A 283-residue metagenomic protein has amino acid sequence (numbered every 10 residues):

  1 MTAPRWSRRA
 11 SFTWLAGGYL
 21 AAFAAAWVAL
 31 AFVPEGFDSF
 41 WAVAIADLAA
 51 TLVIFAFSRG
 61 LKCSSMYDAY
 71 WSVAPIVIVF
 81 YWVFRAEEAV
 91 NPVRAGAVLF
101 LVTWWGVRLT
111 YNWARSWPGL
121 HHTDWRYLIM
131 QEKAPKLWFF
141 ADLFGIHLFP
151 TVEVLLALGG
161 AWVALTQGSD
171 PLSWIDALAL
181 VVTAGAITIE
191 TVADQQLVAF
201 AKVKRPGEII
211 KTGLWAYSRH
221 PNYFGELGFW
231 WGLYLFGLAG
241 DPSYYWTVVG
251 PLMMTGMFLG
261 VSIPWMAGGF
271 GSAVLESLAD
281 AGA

Functional and structural regions predicted by a protein language model:
M1, M66, M130, M253-M257 (+1 more regions): Detector for methionine-enriched segments
T2-P4, L52-S64, Y111-S116: C-terminal ends of transmembrane helices
S7, S11, L15, Y19-W41 (+4 more regions): Hydrophobic transmembrane alpha-helices
A56-F57, M130, G269-F270: Broad structural signal for hydrophobic residues in well-ordered alpha-helices, predominantly aliphatic
K62-V77, T123-F144, E208-W215: Juxtamembrane helix-capping/reentrant segments at transmembrane boundaries
G106-G160: Hydrophobic alpha-helical segments and helix pairs
